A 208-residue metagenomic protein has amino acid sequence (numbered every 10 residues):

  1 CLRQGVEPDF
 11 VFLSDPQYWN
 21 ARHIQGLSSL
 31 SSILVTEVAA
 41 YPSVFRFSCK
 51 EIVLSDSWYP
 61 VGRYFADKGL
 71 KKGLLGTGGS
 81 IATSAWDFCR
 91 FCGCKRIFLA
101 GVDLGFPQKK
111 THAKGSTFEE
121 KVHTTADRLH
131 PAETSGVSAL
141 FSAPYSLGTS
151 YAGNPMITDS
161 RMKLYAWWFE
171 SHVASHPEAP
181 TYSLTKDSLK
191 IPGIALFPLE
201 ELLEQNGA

Functional and structural regions predicted by a protein language model:
L2-A208: Metal-ion/cofactor- or nucleotide/acyl-coenzyme-handling active-site neighborhoods
